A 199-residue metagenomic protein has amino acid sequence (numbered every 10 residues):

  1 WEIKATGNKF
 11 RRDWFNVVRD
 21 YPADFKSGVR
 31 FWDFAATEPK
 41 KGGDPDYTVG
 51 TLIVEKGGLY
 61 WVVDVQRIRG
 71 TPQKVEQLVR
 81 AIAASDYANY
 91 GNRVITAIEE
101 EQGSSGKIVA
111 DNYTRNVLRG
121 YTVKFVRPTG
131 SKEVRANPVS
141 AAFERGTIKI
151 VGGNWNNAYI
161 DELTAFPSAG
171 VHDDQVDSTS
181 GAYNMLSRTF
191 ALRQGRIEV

Functional and structural regions predicted by a protein language model:
W1-E38: ATPase catalytic-site recognition across NTP-hydrolyzing enzymes
K4-T6, A182-V199: Acidic two-metal-ion nuclease catalytic site recognized across multiple nuclease folds, prominently DnaQ/RNase D-T
D20-P22, K26-V29, P45, V54 (+1 more regions): Catalytic phosphate/metal-binding cores of nucleic-acid and nucleotide-processing enzymes, i.e., regions that mediate
F34, Y47, E100-E101, D174-Q175: Generic detector of well-ordered alpha-helical packing
K41-V49: Short, flexible loop/turn motifs enriched in small residues
V49-T51, K56-P167: Mg2+-dependent endonuclease catalytic cores in nucleic-acid-processing enzymes, primarily RNase H-like
V151-G152, V171-Q175: Short, charged, surface-exposed loops that flank catalytic or proteolytic processing sites
